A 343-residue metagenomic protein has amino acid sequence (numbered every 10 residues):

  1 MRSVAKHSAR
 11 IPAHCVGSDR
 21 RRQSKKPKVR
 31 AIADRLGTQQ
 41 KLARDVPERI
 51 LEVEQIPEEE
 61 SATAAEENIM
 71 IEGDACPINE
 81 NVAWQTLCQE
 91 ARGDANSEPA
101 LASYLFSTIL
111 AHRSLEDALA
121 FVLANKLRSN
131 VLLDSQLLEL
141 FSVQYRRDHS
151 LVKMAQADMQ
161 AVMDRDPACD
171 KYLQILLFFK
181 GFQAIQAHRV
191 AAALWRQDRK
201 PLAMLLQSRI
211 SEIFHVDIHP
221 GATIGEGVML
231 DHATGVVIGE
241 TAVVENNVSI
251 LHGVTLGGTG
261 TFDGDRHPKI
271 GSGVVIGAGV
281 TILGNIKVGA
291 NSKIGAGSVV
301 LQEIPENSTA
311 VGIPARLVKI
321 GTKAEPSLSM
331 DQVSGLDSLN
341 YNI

Functional and structural regions predicted by a protein language model:
R2-R209, E325-I343: Terminal amphipathic alpha-helical/low-complexity segments used for targeting or macromolecular assembly
S211-V318: Structural signal for interior beta-strand "rungs" in well-ordered beta-sheet cores of soluble enzyme domains
G271, E306, R316-L317, K323 (+2 more regions): Alpha-helical subdomain
